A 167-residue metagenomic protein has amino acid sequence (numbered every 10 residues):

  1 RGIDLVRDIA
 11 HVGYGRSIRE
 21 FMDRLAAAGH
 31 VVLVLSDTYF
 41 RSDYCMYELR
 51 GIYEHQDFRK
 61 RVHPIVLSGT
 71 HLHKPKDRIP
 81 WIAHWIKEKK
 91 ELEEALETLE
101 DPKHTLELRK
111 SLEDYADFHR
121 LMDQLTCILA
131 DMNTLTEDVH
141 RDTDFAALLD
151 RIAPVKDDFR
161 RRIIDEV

Functional and structural regions predicted by a protein language model:
R1-V31, Y44, Y53-R61, T143-V167: Conserved N-terminal substructure of TIR/SEFIR domains
E20-M22, M46-L49, D77-W81: Short, glycine/charged-enriched secondary-structure capping and boundary segments
D37-L72: Amphipathic helical hotspot of TIR/SEFIR-family domains
S68-V167: C-terminal interaction surface of TIR/SEFIR-family domains
